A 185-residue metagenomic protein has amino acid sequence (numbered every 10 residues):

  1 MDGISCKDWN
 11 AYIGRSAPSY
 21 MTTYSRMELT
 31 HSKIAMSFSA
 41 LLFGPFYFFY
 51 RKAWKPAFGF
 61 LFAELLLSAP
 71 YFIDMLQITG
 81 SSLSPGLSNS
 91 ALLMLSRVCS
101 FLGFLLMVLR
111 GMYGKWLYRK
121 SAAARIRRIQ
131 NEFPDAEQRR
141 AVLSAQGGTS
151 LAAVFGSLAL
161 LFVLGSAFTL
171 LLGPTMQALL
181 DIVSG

Functional and structural regions predicted by a protein language model:
M1-L29, E64, S68-G185: Transmembrane helix recognition focused on a "late"/terminal membrane span
S25-A57, F104-K115: Hydrophobic, aromatic-rich membrane-embedded alpha-helical segments
G59-A63: "Short basic amphipathic alpha-helical interaction patches in structured regions
